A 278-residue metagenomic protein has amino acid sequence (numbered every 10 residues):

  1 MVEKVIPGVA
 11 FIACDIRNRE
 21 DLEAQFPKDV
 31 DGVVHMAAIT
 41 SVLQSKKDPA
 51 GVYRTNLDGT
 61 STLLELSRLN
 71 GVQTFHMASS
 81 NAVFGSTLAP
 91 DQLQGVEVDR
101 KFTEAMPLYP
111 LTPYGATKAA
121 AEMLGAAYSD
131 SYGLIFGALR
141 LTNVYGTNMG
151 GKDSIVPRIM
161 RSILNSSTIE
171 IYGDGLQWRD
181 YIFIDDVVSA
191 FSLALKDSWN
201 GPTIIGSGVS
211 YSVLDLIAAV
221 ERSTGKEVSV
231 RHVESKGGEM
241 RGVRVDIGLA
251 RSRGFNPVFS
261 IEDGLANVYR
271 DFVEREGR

Functional and structural regions predicted by a protein language model:
M1-G32: N-terminal Rossmann/SDR dinucleotide-binding element
F11, V52, F75, F136-L139: Hydrophobic/aromatic anchor residues within beta-strands of the central parallel beta-sheet of Rossmann-like
R17, D58, Y145: Adenine-nucleotide cofactor-binding loop residues
Q25-K28, V33, K47-F75: NAD(P)-cofactor binding segment of oxidoreductase domains
H35, S61-P113: Conserved Rossmann-fold NAD(P)-dependent oxidoreductase catalytic core, especially the SDR/UDP-sugar
A89-D99, M123-D180, I184-L195, G208-S210 (+1 more regions): NAD(P)-dependent short-chain dehydrogenase/reductase
P113, T117-A120: Active-site helix of classical SDR
I163-R278: C-terminal substrate-binding subdomain of Rossmann-fold SDR/epimerase-dehydratase oxidoreductases
